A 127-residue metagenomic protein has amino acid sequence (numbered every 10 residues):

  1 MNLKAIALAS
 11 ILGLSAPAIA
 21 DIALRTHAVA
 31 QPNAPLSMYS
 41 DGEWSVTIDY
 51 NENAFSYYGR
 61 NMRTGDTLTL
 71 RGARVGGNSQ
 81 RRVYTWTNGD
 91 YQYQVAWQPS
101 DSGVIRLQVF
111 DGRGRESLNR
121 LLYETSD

Functional and structural regions predicted by a protein language model:
M1-S10: Bacterial N-terminal signal peptides that target proteins for export
D21-D127: Cysteine-centric segments in proteins
